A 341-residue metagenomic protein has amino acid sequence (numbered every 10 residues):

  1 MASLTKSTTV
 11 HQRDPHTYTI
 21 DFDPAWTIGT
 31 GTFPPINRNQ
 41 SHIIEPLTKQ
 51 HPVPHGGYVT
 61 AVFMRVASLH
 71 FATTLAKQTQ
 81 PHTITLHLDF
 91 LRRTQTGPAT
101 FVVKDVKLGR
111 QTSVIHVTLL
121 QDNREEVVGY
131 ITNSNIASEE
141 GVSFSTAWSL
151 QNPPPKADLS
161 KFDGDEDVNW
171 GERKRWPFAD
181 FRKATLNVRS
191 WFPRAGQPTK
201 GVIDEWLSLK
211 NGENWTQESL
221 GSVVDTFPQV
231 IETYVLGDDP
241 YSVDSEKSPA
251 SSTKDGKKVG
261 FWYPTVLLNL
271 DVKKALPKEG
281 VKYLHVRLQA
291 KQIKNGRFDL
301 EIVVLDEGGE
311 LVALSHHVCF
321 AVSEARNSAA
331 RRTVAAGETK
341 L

Functional and structural regions predicted by a protein language model:
M1-L341: Terminal targeting signals and extreme-terminal segments of soluble enzymes
